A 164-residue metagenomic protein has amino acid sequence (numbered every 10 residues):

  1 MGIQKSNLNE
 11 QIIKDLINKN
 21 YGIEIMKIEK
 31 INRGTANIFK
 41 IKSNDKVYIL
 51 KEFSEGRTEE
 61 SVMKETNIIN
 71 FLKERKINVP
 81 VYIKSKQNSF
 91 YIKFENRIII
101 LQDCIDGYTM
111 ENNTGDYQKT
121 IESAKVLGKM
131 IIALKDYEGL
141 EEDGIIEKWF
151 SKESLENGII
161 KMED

Functional and structural regions predicted by a protein language model:
M1-K27: Juxta-kinase regulatory segment immediately upstream of eukaryotic protein kinase catalytic domains
N20-K42: ATP-binding glycine-rich phosphate-binding loop
T35, D45, F94-R97: A short, glycine/Asx- and small/polar-enriched loop/turn that sits immediately N-terminal to a beta-strand
N37-V62: ATP-binding glycine-rich loop module of kinase domains
F53-R97, Q118-E122: A conserved alpha-helical element in kinase catalytic cores
E95-Y108: Conserved short submotifs of the Hanks-type protein kinase catalytic core that shape the nucleotide-binding pocket
T109-G115: AlphaC helix of the protein kinase catalytic domain
Y117-D164: A cross-family kinase active-site recognition segment
